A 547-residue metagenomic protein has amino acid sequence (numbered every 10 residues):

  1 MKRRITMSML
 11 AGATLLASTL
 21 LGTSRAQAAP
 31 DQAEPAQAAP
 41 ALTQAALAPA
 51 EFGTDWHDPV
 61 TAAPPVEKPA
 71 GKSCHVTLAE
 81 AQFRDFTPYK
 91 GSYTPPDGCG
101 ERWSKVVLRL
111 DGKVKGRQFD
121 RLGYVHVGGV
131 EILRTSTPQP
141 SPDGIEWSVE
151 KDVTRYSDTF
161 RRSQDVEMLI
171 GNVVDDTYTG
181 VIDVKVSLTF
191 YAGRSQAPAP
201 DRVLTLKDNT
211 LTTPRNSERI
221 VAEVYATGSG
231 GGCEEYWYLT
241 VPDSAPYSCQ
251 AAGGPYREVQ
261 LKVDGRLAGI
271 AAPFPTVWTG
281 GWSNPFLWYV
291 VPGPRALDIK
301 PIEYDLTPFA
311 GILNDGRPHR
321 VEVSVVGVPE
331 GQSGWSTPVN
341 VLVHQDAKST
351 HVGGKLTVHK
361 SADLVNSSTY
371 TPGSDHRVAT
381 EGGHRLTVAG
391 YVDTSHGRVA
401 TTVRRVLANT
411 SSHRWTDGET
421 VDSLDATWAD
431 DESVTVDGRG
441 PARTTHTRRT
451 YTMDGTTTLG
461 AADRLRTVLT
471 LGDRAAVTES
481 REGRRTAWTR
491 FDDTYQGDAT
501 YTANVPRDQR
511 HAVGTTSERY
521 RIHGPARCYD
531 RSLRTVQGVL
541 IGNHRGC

Functional and structural regions predicted by a protein language model:
M1-A29: Secretory targeting and sorting signals
R3-R4, R25-P30, E34-C547: Extracellular/secretory-pathway and virion-surface proteins
